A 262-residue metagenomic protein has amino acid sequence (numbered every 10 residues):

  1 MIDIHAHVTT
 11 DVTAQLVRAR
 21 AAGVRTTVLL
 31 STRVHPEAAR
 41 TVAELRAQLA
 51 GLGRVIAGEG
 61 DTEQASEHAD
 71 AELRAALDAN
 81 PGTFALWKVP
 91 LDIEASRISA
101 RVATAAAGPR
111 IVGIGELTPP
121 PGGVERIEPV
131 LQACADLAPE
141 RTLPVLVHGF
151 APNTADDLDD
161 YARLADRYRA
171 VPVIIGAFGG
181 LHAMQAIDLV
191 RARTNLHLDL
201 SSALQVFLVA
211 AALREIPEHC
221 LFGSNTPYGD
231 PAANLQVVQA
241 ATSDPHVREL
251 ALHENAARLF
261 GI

Functional and structural regions predicted by a protein language model:
M1-A6, T27-S31, L86-K88, G115 (+4 more regions): Active-site neighborhood of phospho(di)ester-bond hydrolases with catalytic His/Asp-centered motifs
M1-H68: An N-terminally biased module of ancient metal coordination in phosphate/nucleic-acid-related enzymes
I2-V8, A14-T26, P139, H219 (+1 more regions): Mid-to-C-terminal alpha-helical segments outside catalytic/metal-binding sites
H5-T13, V34-A38, T62-S66, P90-I98 (+4 more regions): Acidic-and-aromatic substrate-binding clefts and catalytic sites of carbohydrate-active enzymes
A14, R18, E72-A75, A133 (+5 more regions): Alpha-helical elements of Rossmann-like donor-binding domains used by nucleotide-donor carbohydrate transfer enzymes
R20, D78, A106-A107, P139 (+3 more regions): Residue-level signal for alpha-helix termini/capping positions
L52-P144: Active-site gating/metal-coordination segments in enzymes
V112, G123-L221: Catalytic pocket-lining loop regions of alpha/beta-barrel enzymes, especially the amidohydrolase/enolase/GH5 lineages
